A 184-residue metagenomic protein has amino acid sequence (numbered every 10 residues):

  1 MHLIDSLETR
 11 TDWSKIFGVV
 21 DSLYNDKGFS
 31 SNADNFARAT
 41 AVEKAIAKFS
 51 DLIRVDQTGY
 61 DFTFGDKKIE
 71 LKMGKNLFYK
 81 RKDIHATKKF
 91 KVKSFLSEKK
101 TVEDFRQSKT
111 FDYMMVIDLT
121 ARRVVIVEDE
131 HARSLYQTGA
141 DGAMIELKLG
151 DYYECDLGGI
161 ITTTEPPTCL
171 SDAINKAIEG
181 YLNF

Functional and structural regions predicted by a protein language model:
M1-F184: Nucleic-acid endonuclease domains
